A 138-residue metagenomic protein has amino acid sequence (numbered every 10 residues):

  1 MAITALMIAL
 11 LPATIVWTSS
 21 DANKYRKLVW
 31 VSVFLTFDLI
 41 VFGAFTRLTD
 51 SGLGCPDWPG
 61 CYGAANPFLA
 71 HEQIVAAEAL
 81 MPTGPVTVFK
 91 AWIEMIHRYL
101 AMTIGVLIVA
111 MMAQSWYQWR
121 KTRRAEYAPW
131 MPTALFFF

Functional and structural regions predicted by a protein language model:
M1-D21: Transmembrane alpha-helices
M1-I3, W92-A110: Membrane-interface loop-to-helix entry segments
W17-K27, M81, P85-M95, R123: Juxtamembrane loop-transmembrane helix junctions in multi-pass integral membrane proteins, especially the extracellular
K24-W30, R123-F137: Membrane-interfacial loop-to-transmembrane alpha-helix junctions, especially the N-terminal start
L28-D50: N-terminal signal-anchor transmembrane alpha helix
V33-V41, M102-A113, F136-F137: Hydrophobic alpha-helical transmembrane segments of multipass integral membrane proteins
L48-M95: Extracytosolic (periplasmic/ER-lumenal) interhelical loops and adjacent juxtamembrane/interface segments of multi-pass
I104-W130: Transmembrane-helix motifs of polytopic, lipid-linked glycan transferases
